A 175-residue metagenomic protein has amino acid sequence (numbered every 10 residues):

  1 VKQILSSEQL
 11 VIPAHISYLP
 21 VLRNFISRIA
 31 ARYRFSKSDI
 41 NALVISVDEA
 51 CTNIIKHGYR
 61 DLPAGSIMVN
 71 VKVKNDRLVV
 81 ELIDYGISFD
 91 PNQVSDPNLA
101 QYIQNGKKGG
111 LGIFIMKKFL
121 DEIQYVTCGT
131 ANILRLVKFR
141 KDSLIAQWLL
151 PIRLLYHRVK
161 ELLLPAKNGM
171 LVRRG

Functional and structural regions predicted by a protein language model:
V1-L10, K117-G175: Flexible, glycine-/charge-rich segments associated with ATP-binding catalytic modules
N24-D48, N105-K107: Conserved short strand/loop->alpha-helix "switch" segment adjacent to the catalytic nucleotide/phosphoryl-transfer site
E49, N53: Conserved polar catalytic motif of the HATPase_c/GHKL fold
I54-Y59: Short helix-loop "hinge" at the ATP-lid/N-box region of the Bergerat-fold HATPase_c
G65-K72: A conserved short beta-strand within the histidine kinase catalytic ATPase domain
K72-V80: Short beta-strand-loop-beta element adjacent to the nucleotide/active-site pocket used for signaling
E81-K108, I152: Glycine-rich/acidic phosphate-handling loop/turn and adjacent ATP-lid/helix of nucleotide-binding kinase/ATPase domains
Q104-L120: Glycine-rich phosphate-binding loop
